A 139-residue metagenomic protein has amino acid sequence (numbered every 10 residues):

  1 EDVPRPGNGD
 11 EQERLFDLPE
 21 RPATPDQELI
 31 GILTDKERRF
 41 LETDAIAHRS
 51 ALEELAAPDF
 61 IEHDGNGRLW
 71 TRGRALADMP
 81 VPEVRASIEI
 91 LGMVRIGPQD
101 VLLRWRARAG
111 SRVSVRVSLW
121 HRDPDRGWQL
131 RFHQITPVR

Functional and structural regions predicted by a protein language model:
E1-A51, I61-R139: A beta-strand edge to alpha-helix "cap/lid" segment located at domain peripheries
